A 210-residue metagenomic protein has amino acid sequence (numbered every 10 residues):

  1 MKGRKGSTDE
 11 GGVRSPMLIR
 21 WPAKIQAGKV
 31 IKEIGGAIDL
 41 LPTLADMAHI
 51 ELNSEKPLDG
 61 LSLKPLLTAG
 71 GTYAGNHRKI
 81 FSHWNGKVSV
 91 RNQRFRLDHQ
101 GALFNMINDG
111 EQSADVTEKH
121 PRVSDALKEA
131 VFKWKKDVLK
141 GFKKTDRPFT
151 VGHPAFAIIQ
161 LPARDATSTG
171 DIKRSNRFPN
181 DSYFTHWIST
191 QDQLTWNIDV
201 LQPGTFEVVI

Functional and structural regions predicted by a protein language model:
M1-S15, Q160-A163: Core domains of carbohydrate- and sulfate-ester-processing enzymes
K2-E10, I25-K29, E33-N108, G141-K144: C-terminal cap/loop subdomain of S1 sulfatases and analogous C-terminal strand-loop tails that border
M17-I19: Short glycine- and hydrophobic/aromatic-rich loop-to-beta-strand nucleating segment in the catalytic cores
W21, L63, H120-R122: Residue-level recognition of alpha-helix termini/interfacial anchor residues
W21-A23, D46, Q112-V116: Active-site-proximal flexible loops/turns
L40, L97, E111, D115-T205: Long, internal low-complexity/basic segments
F206-I210: Extracellular beta-strand-rich recognition modules
